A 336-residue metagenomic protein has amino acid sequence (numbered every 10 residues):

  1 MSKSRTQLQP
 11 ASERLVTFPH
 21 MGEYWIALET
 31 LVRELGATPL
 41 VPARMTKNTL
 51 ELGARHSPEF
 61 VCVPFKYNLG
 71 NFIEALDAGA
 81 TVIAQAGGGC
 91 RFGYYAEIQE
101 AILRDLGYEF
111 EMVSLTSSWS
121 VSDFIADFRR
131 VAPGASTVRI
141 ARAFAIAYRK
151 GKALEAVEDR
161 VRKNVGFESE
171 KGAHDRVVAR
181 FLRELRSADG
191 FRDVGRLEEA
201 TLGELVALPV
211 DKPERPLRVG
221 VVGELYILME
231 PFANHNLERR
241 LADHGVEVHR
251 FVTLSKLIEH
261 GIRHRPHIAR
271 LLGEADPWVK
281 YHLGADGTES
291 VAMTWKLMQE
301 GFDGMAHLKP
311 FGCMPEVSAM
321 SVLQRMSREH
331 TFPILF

Functional and structural regions predicted by a protein language model:
M1-F336: An N-terminal assembly and electron-transfer interface module characteristic of large anaerobic redox and radical
